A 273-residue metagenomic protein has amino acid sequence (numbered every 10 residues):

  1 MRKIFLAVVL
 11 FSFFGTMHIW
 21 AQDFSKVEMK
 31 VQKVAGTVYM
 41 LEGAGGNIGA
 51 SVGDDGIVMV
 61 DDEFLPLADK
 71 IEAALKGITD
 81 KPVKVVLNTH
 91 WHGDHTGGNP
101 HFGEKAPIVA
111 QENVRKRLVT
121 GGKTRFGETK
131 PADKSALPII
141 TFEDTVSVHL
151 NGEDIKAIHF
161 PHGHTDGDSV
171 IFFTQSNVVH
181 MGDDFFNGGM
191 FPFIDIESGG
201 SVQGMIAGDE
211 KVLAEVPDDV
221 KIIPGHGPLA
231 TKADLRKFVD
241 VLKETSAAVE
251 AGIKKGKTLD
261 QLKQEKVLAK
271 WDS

Functional and structural regions predicted by a protein language model:
M1-F5: Positively charged n-region of N-terminal signal peptides that target proteins for export
L10-Q22, A214-D219, L229-S273: Accessory terminal helices/loops
Q22, E28, K33-V34, V114-F160 (+3 more regions): Metallo-beta-lactamase
K30-A74, I171-F173, N177-M181: Conserved beta-strand hairpin/beta-sheet module of binuclear metal-dependent hydrolase folds, prominently
V31, D54-V58, P66-V109: Active-site metal-binding motif and surrounding structural segment of the metallo-beta-lactamase
T37, S51, D61, L75 (+10 more regions): Divalent metal-coordination and catalytic microenvironments
I48, A68-E72, N99, G182 (+7 more regions): Extracytoplasmic/secreted envelope proteins and their assembly/folding machinery, especially bacterial periplasmic
G56-V58, F64-P66, S147, D154-G163 (+1 more regions): Metallo-beta-lactamase
